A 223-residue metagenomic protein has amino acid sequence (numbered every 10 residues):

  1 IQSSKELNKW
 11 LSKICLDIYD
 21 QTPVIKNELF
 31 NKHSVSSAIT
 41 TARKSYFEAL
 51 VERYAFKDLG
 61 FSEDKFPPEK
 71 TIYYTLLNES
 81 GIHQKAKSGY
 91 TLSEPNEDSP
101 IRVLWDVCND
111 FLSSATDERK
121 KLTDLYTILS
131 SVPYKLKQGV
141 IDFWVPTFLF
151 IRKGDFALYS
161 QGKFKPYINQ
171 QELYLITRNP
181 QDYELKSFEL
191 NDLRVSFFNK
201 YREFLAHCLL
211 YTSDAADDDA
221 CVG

Functional and structural regions predicted by a protein language model:
I1-S99: Membrane-inserting hydrophobic helices used for pore formation or membrane fusion
W10, V107, F111, I128 (+3 more regions): Charge-rich, solvent-exposed alpha-helical interaction surfaces
S99-E118, P146: Positively charged, polyanion-binding regions of nucleic-acid-associated proteins
K121-T123: Globular "head" domains of long coiled-coil molecular machines
Y126, S130-A157: Charge-enriched amphipathic alpha-helical scaffolds
F148-F188: Charged low-complexity interaction tracts in eukaryotic proteins
R178-S213: Leucine-rich, amphipathic alpha-helical/linker segments
Y211-V222: Single conserved hydrophobic/aromatic residue that forms the stacking wall/gate of nucleotide- or nucleobase-binding
